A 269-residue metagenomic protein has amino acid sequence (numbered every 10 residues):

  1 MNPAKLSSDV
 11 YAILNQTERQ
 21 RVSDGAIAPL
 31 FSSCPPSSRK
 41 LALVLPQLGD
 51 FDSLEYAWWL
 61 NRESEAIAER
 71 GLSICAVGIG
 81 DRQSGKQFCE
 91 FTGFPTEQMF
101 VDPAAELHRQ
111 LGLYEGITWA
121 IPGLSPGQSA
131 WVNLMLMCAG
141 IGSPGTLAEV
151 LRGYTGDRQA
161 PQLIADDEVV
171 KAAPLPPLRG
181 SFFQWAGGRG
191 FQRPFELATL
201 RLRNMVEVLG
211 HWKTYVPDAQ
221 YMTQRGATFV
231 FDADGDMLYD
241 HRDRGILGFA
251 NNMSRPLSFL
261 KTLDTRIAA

Functional and structural regions predicted by a protein language model:
S8-K40: A short beta-strand-turn-helix
P29-I74: Short active-site neighborhood of thiol/selenol oxidoreductases, capturing the structured segment around
P46, I79, A233: Cofactor-binding loop segments of dinucleotide-utilizing enzymes, especially the Rossmann-like FAD- and NAD(P)+-binding
Q47-F51, R82, G245: Short acidic, S/G/P-rich loop/turn micro-motifs used as interaction or catalytic elements
Y56-T92, P103, L107: Structural microenvironment flanking redox-active thiols in thiol-disulfide oxidoreductases
F94-E97: Hydrophobic or amphipathic alpha-helical targeting/insertion segments
D102-G245: Thiol/selenol-based redox catalytic cores and closely related redox-interacting motifs
R244-T265: A short, polar/charged loop-to-alpha-helix boundary motif
